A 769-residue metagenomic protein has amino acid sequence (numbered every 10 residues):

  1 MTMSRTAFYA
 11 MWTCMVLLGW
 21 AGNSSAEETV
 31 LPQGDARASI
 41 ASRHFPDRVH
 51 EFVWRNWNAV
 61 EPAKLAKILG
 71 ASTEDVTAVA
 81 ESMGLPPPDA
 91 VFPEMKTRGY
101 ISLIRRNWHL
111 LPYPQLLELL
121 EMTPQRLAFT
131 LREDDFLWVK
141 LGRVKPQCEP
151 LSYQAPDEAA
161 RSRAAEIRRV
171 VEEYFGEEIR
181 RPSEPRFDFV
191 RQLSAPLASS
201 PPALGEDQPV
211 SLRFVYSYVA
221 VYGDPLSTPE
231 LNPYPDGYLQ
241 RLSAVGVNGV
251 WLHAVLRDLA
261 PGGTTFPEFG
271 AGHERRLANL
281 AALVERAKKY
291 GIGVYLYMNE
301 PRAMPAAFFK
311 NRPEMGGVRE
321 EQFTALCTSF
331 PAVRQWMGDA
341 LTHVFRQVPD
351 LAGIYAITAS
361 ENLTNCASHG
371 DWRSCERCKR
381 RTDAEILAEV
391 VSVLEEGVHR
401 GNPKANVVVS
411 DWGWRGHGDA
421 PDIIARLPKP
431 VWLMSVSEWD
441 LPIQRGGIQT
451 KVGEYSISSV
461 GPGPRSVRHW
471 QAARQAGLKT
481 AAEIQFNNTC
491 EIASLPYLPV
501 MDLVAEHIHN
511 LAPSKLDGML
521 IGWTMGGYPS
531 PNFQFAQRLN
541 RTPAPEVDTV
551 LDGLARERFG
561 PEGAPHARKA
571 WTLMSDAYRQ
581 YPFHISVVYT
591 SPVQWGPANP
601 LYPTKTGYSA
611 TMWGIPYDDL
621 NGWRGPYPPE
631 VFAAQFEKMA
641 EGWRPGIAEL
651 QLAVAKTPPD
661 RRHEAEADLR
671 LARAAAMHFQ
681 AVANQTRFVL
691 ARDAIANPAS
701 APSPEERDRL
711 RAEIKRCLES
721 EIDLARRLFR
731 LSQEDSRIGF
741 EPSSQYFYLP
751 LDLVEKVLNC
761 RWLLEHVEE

Functional and structural regions predicted by a protein language model:
M1-M11: Bacterial N-terminal signal peptides that target proteins for export
Y9-W20: Bacterial N-terminal signal peptides
A21-A26: Boundary at the C-terminal end of the N-terminal hydrophobic targeting segment
E27-P202: Long, charge-rich, low-complexity intrinsically disordered regions
L69, A80, L120, L131 (+7 more regions): Glycine-rich, histidine-containing beta strand-loop boundary motifs that form or position
A71, M122, V247, Y290-I292 (+3 more regions): Short glycine/serine/threonine/alanine-rich loop segments
R106, L197-V210, A220, L231 (+4 more regions): Substrate-binding groove of N-acetylhexosamine-processing glycoside hydrolases
E133, W138-R143, E158-A359, T364-W372 (+3 more regions): Feature activates predominantly on carbohydrate-active enzymes
